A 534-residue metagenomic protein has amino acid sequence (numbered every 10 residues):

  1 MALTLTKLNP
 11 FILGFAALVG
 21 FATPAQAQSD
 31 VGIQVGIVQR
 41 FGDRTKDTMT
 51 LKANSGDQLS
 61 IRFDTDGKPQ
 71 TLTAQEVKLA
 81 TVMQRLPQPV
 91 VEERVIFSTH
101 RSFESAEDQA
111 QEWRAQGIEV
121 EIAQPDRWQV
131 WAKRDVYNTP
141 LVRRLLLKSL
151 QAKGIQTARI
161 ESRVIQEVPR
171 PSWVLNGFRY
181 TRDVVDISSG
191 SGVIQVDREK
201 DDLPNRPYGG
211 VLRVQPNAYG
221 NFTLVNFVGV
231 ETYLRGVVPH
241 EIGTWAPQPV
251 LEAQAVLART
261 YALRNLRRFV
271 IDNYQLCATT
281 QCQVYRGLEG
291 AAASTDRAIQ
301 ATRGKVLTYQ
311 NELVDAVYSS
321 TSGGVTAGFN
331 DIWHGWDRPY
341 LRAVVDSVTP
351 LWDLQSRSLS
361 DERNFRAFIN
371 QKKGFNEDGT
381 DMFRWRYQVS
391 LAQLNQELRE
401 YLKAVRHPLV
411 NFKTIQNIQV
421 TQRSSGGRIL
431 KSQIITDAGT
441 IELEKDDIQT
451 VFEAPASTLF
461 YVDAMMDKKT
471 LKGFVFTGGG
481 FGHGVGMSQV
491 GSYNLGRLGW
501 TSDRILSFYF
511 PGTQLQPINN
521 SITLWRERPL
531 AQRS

Functional and structural regions predicted by a protein language model:
A2-S534: Conserved, single-site charged/polar hotspot
